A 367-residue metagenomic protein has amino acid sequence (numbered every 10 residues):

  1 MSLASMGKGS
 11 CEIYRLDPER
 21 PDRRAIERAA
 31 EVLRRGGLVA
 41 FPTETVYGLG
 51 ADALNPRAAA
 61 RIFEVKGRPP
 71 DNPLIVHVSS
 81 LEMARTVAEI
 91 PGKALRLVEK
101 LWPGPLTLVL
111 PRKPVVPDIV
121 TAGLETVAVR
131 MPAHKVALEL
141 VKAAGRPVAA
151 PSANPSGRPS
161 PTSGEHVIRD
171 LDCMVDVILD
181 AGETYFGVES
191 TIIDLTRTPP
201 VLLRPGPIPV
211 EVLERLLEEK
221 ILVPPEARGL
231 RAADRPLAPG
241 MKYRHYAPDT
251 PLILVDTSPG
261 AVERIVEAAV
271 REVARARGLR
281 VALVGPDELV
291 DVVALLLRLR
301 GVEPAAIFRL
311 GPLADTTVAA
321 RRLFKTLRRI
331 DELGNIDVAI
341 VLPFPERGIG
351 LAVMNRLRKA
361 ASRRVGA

Functional and structural regions predicted by a protein language model:
S2-A367: Active-site-adjacent structural elements in enzyme catalytic cores
